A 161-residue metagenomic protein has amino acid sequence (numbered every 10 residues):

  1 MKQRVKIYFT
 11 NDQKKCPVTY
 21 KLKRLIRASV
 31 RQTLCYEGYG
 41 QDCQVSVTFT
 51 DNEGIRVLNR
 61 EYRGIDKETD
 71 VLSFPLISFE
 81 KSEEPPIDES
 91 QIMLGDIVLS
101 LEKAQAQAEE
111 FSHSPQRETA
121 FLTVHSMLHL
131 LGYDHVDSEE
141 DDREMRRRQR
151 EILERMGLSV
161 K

Functional and structural regions predicted by a protein language model:
M1-A120, L128-K161: An acidic/histidine-cluster motif and surrounding catalytic segment that typifies divalent-metal-assisted enzyme active
